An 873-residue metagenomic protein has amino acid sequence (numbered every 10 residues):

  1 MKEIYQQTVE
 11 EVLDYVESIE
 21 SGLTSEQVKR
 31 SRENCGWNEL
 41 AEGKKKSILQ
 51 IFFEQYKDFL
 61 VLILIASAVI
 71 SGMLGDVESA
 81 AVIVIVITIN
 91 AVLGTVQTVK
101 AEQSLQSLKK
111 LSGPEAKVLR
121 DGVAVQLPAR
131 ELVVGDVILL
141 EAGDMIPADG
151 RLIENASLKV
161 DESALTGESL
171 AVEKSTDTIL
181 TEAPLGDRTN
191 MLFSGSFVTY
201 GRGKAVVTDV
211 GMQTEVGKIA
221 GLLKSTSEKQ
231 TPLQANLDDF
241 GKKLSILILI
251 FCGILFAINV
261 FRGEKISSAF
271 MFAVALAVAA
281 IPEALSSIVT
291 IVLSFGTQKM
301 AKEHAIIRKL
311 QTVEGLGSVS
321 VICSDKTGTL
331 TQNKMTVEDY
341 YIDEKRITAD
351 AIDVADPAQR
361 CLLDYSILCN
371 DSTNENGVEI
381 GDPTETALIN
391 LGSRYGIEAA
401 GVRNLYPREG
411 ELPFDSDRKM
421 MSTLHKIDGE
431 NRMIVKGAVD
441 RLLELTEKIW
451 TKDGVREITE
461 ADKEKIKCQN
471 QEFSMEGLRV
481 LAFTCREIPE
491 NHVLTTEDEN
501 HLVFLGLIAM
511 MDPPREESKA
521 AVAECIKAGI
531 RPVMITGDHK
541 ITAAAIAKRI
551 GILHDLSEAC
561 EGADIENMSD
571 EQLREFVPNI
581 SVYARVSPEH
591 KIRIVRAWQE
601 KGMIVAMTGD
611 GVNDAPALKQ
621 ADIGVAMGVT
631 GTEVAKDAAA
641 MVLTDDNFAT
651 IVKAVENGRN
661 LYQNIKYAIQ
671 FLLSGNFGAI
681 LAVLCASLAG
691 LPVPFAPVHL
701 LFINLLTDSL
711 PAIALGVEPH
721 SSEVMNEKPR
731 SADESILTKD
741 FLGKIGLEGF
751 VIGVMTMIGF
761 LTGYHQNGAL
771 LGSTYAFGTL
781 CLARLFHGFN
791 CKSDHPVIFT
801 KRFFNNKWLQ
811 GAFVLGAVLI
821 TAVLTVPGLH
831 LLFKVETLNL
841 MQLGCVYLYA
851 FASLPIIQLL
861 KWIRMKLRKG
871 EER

Functional and structural regions predicted by a protein language model:
M1-N726, I736-L737, F750, F777 (+1 more regions): Conserved cytosolic headpiece of P-type ATPases
N370, G602, V655, R659 (+2 more regions): Alpha-helix capping/termination and helix-coil
S687-A696, F760-G772: Helix-coil boundary and interhelical linker segments in multi-pass alpha-helical membrane proteins
T707, I752, T774-G788: Generic alpha-helical transmembrane segments
S731-F750, L770-Y775: Membrane-water interface at loop-to-transmembrane-helix junctions
